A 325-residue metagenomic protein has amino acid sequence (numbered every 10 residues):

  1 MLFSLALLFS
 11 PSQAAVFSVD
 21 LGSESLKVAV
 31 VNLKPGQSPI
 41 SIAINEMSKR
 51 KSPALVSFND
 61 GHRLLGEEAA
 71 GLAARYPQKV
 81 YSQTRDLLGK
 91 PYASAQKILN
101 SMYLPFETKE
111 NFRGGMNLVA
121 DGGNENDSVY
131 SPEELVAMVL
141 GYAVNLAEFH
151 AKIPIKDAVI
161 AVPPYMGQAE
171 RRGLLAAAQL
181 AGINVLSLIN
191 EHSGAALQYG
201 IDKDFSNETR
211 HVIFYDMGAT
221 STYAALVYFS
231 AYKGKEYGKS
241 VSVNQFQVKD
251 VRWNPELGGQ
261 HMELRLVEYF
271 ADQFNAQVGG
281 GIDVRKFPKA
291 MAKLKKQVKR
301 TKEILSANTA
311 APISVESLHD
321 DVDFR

Functional and structural regions predicted by a protein language model:
M1-A6: Bacterial N-terminal signal peptides
L8-L99, E107-N111, N124-V129, E133 (+2 more regions): Oxyanion-binding/catalytic loops of NTP- or PPi-dependent enzymes
G115-G122: Glycine-rich active-site/cofactor-binding loop and its immediate structural neighborhood
